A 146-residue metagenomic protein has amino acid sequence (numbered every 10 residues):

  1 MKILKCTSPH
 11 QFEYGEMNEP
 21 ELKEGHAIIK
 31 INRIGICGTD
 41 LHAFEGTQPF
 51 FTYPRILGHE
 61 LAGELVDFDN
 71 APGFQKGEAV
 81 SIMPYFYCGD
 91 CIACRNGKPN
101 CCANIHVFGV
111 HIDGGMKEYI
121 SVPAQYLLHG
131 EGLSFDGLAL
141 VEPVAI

Functional and structural regions predicted by a protein language model:
M1-I3, Y14, C91, K117: Short, acidic/polar N-cap/turn motifs at the starts of alpha helices
I3-E21, G38-D67, S81-I82, P99-I112: N-terminal glycine-rich cofactor-binding segment
T7, S81-P84, K117, D136-G137: Short, flexible active-site loop motifs that bind/organize anionic cofactors or intermediates
H10-Q11, I31, S121: A broad, low-amplitude sensor of folded, mature protein cores
P20-I34, T47-I92, Y126, E131-L133: Glycine-rich beta-strand-centered segment in the early N-terminal region that forms part of a ligand/cofactor-binding
I34-G35, V144: Proline-glycine-enriched beta-turn/loop adjacent to the NAD(P) cofactor-binding site in Rossmann-like oxidoreductases
A43, N70, A145: Short, glycine/acidic-enriched loop or turn micro-motifs at the edges of active sites
G89-I146: NAD(P)H dinucleotide-binding glycine-rich loop of Rossmann-like/cofactor-binding domains, especially the beta1-alpha1
